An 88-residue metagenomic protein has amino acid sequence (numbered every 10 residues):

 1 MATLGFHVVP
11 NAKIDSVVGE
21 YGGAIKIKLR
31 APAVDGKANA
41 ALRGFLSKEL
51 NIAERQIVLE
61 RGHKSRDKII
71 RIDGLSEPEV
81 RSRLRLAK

Functional and structural regions predicted by a protein language model:
M1-G44, I52-E54, V58-H63, K68-K88: Contiguous, often N-terminal, cationic amphipathic patches that form binding interfaces
S47: The alpha-helix within a helix-turn-helix
